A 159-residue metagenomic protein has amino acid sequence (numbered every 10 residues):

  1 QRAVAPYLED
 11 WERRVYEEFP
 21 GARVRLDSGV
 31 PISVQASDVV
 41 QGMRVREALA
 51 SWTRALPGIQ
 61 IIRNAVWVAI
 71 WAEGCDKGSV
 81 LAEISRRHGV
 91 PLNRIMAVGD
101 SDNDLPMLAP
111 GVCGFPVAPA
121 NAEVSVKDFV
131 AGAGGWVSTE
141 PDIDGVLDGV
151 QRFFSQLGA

Functional and structural regions predicted by a protein language model:
Q1-A3: A basic- and aromatic-enriched beta-loop-alpha substructure that forms the phosphate/nucleotide- and DNA/RNA-contacting
P6-M107: Conserved acidic, metal-coordinating active-site core of Asp-based, Mg2+-dependent phosphoryl-transfer enzymes
W71, G78-A159: Mg2+-dependent phosphoryl-transfer enzymes with acidic/Ser/Thr/Gly-rich catalytic loops
